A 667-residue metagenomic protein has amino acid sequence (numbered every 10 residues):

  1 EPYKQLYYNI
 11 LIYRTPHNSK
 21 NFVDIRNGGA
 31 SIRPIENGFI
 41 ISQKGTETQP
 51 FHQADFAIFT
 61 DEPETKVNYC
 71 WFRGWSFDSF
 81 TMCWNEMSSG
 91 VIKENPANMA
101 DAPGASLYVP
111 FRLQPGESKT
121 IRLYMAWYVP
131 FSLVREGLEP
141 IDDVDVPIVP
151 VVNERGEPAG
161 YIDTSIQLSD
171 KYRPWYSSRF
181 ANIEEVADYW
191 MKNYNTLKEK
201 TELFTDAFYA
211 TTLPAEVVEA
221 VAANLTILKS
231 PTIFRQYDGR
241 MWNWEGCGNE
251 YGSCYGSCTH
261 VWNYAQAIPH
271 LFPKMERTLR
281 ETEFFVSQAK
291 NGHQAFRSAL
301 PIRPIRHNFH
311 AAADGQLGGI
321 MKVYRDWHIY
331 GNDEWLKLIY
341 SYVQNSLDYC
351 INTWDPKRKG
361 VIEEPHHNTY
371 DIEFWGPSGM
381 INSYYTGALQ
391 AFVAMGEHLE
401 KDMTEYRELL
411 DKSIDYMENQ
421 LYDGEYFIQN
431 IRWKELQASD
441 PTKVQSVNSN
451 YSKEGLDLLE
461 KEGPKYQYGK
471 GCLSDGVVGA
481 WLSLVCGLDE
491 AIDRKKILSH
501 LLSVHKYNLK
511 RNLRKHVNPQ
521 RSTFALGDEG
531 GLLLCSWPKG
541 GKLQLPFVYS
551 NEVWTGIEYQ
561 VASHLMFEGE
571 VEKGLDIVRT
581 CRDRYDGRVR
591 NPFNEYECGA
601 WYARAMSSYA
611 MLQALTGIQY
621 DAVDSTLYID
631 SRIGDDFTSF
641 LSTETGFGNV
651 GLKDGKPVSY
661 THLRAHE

Functional and structural regions predicted by a protein language model:
P2, R14, N18-P34, I40-Q43 (+13 more regions): Aromatic-rich carbohydrate-recognition surfaces in CAZymes
K4-N9, R14-C258, W262, M275-E276 (+3 more regions): Acidic/polar, glycine-enriched structural segments that form the non-catalytic walls/loops of the carbohydrate-binding
Q5-Y8, N18-N21, R277-R280, M403-T404 (+6 more regions): Acidic/polar loop patches that form or flank catalytic/metal-binding clefts of enzymes that bind anionic ligands
I12-H17, Y124-P130, P273, N332 (+12 more regions): Short, well-ordered loop/turn and helix-capping segments at boundaries between secondary-structure elements and domains
Y13-R14, W127-V129, I141, S341-N345 (+2 more regions): Amphipathic alpha-helical scaffolding segments
P214-E250, K274-H307, T353-P377, E418-W554 (+1 more regions): Extended glycan-interaction surfaces of carbohydrate-active proteins
A525-D528, F547, N551-E552, E558-R664: Non-catalytic C-terminal accessory modules of carbohydrate-active enzymes
